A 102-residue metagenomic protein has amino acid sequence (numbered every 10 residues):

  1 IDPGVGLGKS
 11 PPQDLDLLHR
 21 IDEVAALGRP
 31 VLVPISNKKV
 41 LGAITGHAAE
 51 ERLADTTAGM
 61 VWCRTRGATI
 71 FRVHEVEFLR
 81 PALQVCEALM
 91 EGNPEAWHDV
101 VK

Functional and structural regions predicted by a protein language model:
G4: Conserved phosphate/ATP/ADP-binding segment of small-molecule kinases
L7-K102: Active-site-adjacent loop and "lid" segments of alpha/beta metabolic enzymes
